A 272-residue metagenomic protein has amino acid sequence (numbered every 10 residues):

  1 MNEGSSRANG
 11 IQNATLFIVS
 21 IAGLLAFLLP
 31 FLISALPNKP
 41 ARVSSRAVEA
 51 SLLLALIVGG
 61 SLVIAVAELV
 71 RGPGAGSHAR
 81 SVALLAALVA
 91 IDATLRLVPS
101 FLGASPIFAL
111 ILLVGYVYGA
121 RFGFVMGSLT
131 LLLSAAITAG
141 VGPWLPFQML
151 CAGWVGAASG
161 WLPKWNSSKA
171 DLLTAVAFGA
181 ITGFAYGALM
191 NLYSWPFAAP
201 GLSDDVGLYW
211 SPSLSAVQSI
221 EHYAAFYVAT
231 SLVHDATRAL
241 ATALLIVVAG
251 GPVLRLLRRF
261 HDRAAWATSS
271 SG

Functional and structural regions predicted by a protein language model:
S6-L53, F101, P106, V141 (+1 more regions): Membrane-embedded alpha-helical hairpins and interfacial helices in multi-pass inner-membrane proteins
T15-L16, S77-L85, G119-G123, V253: Membrane-interfacial loop-to-transmembrane alpha-helix junctions, especially the N-terminal start
E49-V58, M149: Structural signature of hydrophobic alpha-helical transmembrane segments
A55-A65, G153-G160, A239-G251: Hydrophobic cores of alpha-helical transmembrane segments in multi-pass inner/ER membrane proteins, independent
G60-V82, A86, A90: Helix-loop-helix hairpins and the membrane-proximal interhelical loops of multi-pass alpha-helical transport proteins
P73-S77, Y116-G127, S168: Membrane-helix interface "capping/anchor" motifs
V82-A87, A109-L110, F124-S128, L145-L150 (+3 more regions): Hydrophobic alpha-helical transmembrane segments
A93-F108, S128-W165, L173: Interfacial aromatic-anchored transmembrane helix boundaries in multi-pass membrane proteins
